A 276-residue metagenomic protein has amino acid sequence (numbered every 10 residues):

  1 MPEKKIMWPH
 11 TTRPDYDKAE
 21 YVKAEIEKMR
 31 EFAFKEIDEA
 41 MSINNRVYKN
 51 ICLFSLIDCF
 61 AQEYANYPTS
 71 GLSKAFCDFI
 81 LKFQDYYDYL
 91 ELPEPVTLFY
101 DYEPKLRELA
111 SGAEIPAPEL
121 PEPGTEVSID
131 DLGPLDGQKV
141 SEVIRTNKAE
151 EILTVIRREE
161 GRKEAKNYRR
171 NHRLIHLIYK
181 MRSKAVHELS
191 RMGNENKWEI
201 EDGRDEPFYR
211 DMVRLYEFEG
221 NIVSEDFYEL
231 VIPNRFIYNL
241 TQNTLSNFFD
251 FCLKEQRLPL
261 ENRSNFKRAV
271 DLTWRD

Functional and structural regions predicted by a protein language model:
P2-M7: N-terminal leader/pro-regions and domain N-caps
W8-K28, R46, E122-D276: Polyanionic, low-complexity intrinsically disordered segments
T11-R13, A19, A24, K35 (+9 more regions): Generic signature of intrinsically disordered, low-complexity segments enriched in small/polar residues
F34-T69, C77: Short, hydrophobic, well-ordered secondary-structure elements
S42, D58-P68, Q84-D88, V186 (+5 more regions): Hydrophobic/aromatic-lined pockets within catalytic cores
I57-H172, M192: Flexible secondary-structure boundary motifs
